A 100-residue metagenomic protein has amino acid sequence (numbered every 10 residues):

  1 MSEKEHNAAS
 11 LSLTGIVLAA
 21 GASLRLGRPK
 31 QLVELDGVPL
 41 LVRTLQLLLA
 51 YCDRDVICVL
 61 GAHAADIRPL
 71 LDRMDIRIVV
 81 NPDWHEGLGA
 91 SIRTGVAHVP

Functional and structural regions predicted by a protein language model:
M1-E5: N-terminal acidic, proline/glycine-rich, low-complexity intrinsically disordered segments
N7-P100: Nucleotide and nucleotide-moiety/phosphate-recognizing core
